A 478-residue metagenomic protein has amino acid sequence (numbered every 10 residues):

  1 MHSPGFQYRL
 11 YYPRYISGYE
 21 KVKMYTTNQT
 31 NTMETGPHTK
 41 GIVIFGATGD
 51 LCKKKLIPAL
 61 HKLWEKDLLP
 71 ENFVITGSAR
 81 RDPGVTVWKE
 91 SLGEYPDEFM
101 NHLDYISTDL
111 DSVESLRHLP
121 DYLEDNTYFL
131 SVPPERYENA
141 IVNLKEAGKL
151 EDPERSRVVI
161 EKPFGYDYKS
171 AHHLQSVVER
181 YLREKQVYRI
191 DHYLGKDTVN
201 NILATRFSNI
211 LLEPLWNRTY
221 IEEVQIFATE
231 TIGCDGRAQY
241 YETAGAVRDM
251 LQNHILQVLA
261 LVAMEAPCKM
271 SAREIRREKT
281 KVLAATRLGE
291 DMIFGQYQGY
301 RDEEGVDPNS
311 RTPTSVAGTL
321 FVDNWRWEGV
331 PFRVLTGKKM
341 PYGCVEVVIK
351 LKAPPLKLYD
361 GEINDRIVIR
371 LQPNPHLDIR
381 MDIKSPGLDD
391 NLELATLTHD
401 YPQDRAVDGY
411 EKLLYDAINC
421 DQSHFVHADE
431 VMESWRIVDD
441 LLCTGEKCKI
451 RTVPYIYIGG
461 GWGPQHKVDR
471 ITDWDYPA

Functional and structural regions predicted by a protein language model:
M1-T30: N-terminal amphipathic/basic-hydrophobic helices that include classical n-h-c signal peptides and signal-anchor
Y25-V159, F164-A478: Secretory/organelle targeting and membrane-embedding segments
